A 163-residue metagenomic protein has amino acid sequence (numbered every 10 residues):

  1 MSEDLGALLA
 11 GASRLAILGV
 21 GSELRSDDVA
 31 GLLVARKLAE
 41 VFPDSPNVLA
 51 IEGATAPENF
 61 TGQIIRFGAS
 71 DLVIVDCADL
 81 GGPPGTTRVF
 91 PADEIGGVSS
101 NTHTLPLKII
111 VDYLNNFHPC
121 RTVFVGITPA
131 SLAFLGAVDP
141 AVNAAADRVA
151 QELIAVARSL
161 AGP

Functional and structural regions predicted by a protein language model:
M1-P129, G136-P163: N-terminal catalytic or cofactor-binding beta/alpha core of small enzyme domains
